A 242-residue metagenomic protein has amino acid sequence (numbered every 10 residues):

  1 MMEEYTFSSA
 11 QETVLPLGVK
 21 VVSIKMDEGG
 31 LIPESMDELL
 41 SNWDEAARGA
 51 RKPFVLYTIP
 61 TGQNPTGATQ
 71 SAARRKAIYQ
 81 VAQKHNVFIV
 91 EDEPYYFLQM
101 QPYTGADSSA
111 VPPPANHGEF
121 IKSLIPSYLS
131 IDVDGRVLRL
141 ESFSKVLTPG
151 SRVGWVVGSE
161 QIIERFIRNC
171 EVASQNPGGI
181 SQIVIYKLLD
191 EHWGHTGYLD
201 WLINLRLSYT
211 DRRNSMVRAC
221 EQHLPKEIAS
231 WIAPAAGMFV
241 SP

Functional and structural regions predicted by a protein language model:
M1-N86, V90, Y96-I131, Y209 (+2 more regions): Conserved core of the PLP fold type I
P16, K20, P126-L207: Conserved core segment of the aminotransferase class I/II
W43, D92, S181-I185: Acidic catalytic patch
Q70, P102, R152-V153, N169 (+1 more regions): Short coil/turn segments at secondary-structure boundaries
K76, E160, G179-I183, T210-N214 (+1 more regions): A structural signal for well-ordered alpha-helical segments within the folded catalytic domains of diverse enzymes
K84-H85, D134, N169, R212 (+1 more regions): Structured helix-beta-strand junction loops
L202-V217, E221, I228-P242: Conserved glycine-rich beta-strand-loop-beta hairpin in the small C-terminal domain of fold type I
